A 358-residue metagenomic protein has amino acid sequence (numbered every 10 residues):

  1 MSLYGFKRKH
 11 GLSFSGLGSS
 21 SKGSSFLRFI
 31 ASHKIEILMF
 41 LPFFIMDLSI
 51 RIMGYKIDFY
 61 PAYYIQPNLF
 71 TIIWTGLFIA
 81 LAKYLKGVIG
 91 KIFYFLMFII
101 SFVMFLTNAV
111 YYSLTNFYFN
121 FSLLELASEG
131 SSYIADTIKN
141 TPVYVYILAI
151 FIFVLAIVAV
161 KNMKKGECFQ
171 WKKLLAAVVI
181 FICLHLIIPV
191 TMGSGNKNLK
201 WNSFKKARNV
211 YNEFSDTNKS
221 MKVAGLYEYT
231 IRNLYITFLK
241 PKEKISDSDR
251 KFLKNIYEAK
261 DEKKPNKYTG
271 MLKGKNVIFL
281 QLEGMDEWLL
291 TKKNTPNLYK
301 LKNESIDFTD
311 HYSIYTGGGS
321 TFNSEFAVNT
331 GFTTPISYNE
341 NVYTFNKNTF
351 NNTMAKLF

Functional and structural regions predicted by a protein language model:
M1-S2, E287: Short intrinsically disordered, low-complexity coil segments enriched in acidic
S2-Y4, S13, G18-Y229: Transmembrane and membrane-interface helices of multi-pass, inner-membrane envelope-modifying transferases
R8-G11, S15-K22, F238-R250: Low-complexity, charge- and small-residue-enriched intrinsically disordered regions
R8-H10, G130, P142, T309 (+1 more regions): Generic structural motif recognizing short loop/turn segments at the entrances and edges of beta-strands
N212-F358: Soluble catalytic regions of membrane-associated enzymes that act on cell-envelope and secretory-pathway components
